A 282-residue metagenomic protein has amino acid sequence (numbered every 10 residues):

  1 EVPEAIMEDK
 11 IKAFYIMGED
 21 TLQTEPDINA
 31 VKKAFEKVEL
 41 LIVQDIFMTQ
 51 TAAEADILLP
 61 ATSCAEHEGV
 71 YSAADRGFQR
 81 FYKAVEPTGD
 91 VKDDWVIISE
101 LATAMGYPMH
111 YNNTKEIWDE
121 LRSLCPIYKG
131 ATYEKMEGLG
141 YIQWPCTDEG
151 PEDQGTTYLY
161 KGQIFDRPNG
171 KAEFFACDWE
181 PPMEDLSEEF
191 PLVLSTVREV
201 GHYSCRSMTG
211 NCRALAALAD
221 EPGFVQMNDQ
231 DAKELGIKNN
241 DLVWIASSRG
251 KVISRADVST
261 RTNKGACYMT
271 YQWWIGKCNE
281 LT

Functional and structural regions predicted by a protein language model:
E1-T88, R122-T282: A cross-kingdom feature strongest in bacterial/archaeal respiratory oxidoreductases
D94-N112: Non-catalytic, well-ordered alpha-helical segments in soluble enzyme domains
N112-W118: Short catalytic/ligand-gating loop segments at beta-alpha or beta-beta junctions within enzyme catalytic domains
